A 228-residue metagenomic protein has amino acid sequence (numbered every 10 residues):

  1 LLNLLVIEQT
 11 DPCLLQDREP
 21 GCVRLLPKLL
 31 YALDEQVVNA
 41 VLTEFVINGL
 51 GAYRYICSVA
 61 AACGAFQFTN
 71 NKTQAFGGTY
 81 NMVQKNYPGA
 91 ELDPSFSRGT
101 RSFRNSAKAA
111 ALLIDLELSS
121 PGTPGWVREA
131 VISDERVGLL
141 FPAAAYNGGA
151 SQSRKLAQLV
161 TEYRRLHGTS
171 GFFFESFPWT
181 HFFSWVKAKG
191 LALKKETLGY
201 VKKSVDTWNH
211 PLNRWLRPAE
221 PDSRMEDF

Functional and structural regions predicted by a protein language model:
L1-L14, V59, L116-L118: Generic signature of mature, soluble extracytoplasmic domains
V6-L33, G148-Q152, Y200-W208: Cell-wall polysaccharide-cleaving catalytic domain and substrate-binding groove, primarily in peptidoglycan/chitin
L14, L29-L42, N48-Y53: Glycine-rich, hydrophobic membrane-spanning regions of integral membrane proteins that mediate transport
L42-A52, I56-C63, N71-F228: Non-catalytic cell-wall polysaccharide-engagement segments
